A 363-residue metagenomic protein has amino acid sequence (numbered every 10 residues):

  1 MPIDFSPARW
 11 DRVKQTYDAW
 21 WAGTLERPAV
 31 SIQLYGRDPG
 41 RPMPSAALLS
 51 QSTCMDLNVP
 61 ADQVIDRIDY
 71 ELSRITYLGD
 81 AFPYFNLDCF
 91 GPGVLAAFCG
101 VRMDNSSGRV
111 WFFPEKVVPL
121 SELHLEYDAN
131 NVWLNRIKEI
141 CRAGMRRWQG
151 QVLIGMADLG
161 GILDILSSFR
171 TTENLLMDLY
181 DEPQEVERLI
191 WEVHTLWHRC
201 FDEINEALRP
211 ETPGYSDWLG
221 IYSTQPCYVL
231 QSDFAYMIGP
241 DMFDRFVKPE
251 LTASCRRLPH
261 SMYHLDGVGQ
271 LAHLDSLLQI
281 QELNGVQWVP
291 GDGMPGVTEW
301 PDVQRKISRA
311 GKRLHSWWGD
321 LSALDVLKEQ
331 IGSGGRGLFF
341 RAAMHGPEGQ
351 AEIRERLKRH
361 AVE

Functional and structural regions predicted by a protein language model:
M1-S50, C54, E71, I75-N86 (+4 more regions): Active-site loop segments of alpha/beta catalytic cores
W10, D62-D66: Membrane-anchoring hydrophobic segments
F90-Y127: Well-ordered mid-protein domain cores that form the structural environment of catalytic cofactors
